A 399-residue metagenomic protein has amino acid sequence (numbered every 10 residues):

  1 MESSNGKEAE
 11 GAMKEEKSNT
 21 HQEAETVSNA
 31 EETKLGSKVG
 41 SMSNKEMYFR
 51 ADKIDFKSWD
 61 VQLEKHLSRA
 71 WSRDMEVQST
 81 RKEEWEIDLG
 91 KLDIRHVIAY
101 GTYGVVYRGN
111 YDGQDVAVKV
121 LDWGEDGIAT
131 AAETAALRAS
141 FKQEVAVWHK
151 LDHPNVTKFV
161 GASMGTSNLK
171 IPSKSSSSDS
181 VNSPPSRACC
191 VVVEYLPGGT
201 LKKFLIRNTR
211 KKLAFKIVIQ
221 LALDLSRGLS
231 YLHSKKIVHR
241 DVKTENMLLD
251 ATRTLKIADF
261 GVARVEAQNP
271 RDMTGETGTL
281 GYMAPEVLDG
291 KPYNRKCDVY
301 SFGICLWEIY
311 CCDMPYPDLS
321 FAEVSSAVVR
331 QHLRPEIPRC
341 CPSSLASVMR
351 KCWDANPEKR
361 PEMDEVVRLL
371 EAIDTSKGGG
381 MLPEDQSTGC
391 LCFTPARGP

Functional and structural regions predicted by a protein language model:
R95-V106: Protein kinase glycine-rich loop
G161-A162: A short, aromatic-enriched beta-strand patch in the conserved N-lobe beta-sheet of the protein kinase catalytic domain
S167-E194, K202-K203: A conserved loop-to-beta-strand element in the N-lobe of protein kinase catalytic cores that borders the ATP-binding
D298: Conserved catalytic-loop aspartate of Hanks-type protein kinases
